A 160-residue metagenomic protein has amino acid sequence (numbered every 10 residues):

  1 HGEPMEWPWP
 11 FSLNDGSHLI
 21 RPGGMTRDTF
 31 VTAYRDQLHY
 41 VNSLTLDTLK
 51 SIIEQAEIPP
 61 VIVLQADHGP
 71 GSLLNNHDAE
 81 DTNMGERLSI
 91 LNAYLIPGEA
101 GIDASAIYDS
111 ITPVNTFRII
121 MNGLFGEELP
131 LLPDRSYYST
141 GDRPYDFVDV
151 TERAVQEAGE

Functional and structural regions predicted by a protein language model:
H1-E160: Catalytic domains that recognize anionic headgroups
